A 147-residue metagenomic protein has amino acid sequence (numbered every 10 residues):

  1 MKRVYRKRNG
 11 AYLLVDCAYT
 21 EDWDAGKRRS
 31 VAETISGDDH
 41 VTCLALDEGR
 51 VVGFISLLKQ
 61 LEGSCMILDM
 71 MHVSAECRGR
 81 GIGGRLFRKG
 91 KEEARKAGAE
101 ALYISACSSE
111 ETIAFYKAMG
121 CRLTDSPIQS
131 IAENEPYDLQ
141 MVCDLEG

Functional and structural regions predicted by a protein language model:
M1-S30: Conserved GNAT-fold acetyl-CoA-binding loop/helix
E21-D24, R29-C43, I67: A short helix-loop-beta-strand connector motif used in the catalytic cores of GNAT acetyltransferases and, in some
L44, R50-K59, I67, H72: Conserved beta-strand in the GNAT
L46-E48, C143-L145: Active-site beta-strand termini and strand-to-loop segments that position acidic
V73, G79-A94, K117-A118: Conserved acetyl-CoA-binding loop-helix of GNAT-fold acetyltransferases
G83, F87, S109-T112, Q129-E135: Short glycine/proline-centered loop/turn elements that form peptide/ligand docking sites
A94-C107: Conserved GNAT acetyl-CoA-binding A-motif
Y103, R122-L139: Conserved catalytic-core motifs of GNAT/GCN5-like acyltransferases
